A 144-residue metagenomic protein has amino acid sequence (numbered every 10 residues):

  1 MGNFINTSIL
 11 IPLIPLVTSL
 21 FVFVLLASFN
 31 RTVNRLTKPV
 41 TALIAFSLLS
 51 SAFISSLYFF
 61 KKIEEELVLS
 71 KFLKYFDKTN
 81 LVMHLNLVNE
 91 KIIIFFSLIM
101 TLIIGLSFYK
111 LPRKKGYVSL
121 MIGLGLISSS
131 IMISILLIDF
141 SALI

Functional and structural regions predicted by a protein language model:
M1-I9, L13, L20, V24-I122: Transmembrane helix-loop-helix hairpins at membrane boundaries of multipass inner-membrane proteins
L10-P15, M132-I144: Hydrophobic alpha-helical membrane segments of integral membrane proteins
L124-I131: Hydrophobic, membrane-inserted alpha-helices
